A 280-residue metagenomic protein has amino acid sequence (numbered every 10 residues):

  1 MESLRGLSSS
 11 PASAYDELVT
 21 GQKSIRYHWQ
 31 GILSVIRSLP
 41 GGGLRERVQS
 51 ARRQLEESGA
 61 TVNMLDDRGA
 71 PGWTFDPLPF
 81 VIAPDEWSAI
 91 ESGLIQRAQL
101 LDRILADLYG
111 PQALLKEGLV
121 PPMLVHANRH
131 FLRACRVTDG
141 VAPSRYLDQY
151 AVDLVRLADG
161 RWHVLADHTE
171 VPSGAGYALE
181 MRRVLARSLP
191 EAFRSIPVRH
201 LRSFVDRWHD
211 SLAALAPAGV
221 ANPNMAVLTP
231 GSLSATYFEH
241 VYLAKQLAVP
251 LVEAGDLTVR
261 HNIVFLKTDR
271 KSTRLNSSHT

Functional and structural regions predicted by a protein language model:
M1-H279: Preference for protein termini
